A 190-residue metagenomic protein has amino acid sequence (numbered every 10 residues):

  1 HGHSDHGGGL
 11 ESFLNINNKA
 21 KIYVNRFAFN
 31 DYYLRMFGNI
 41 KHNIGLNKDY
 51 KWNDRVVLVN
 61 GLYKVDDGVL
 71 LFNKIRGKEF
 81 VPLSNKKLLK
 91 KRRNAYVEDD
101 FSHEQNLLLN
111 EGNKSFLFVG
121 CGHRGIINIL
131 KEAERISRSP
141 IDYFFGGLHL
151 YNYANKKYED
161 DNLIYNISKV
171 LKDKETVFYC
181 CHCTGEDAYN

Functional and structural regions predicted by a protein language model:
G2-V57, G61, I75-S84, K169-T176: Active-site HxH/HxHxD metal-binding segment of metal-dependent hydrolases
L10-N15, L62, N128-S137: Short amphipathic alpha-helices and their capping/turn segments at secondary-structure boundaries
K21, D100-N106, N110-N190: Cap/insert and terminal regions of metallo-dependent hydrolase folds
N30, K64, G77, N152 (+1 more regions): Surface-exposed, flexible loop/turn segments at secondary-structure boundaries
F37, L70-K74, Y158-E159: Short, surface-exposed amphipathic charged segments that create phosphate/polyanion-binding patches used for binding
N53-V57, G68, N190: Active-site regions of enzymes building and remodeling cell-envelope glycoconjugates
Y63-N113: Active-site-proximal loop/helix segment associated with metal-binding centers of metalloenzymes
